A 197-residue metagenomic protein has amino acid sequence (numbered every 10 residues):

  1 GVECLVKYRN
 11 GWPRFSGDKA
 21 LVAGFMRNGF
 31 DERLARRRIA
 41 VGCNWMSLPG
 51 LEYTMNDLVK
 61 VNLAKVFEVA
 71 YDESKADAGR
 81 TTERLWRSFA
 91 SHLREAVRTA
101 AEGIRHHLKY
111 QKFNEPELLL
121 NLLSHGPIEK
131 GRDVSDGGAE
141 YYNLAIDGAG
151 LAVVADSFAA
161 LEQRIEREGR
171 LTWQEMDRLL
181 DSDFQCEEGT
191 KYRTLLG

Functional and structural regions predicted by a protein language model:
G1-G197: Conserved catalytic cores of very large enzyme subunits
